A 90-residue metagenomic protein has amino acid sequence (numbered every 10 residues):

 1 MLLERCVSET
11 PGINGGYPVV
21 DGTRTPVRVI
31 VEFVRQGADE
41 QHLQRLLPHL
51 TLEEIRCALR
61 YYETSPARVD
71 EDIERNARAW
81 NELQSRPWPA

Functional and structural regions predicted by a protein language model:
M1-L2, P11-G12, P26, N76: A generic short-segment signal for beta-strand/edge and adjacent turn/coil regions
L3-V19: Short, Lys/Arg-enriched N-terminal segment that forms or immediately precedes the first helix of a structured domain
G22: Anion-recognition interface
T25-A90: Long, charge-rich, low-complexity alpha-helical segments
